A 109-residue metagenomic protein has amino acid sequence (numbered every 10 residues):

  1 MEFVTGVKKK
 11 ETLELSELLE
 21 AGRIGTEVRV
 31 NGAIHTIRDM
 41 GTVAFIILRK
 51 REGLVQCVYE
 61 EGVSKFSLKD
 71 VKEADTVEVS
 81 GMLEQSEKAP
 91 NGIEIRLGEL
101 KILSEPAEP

Functional and structural regions predicted by a protein language model:
M1-P109: Class II aminoacyl-tRNA synthetase catalytic cores and aaRS-like
